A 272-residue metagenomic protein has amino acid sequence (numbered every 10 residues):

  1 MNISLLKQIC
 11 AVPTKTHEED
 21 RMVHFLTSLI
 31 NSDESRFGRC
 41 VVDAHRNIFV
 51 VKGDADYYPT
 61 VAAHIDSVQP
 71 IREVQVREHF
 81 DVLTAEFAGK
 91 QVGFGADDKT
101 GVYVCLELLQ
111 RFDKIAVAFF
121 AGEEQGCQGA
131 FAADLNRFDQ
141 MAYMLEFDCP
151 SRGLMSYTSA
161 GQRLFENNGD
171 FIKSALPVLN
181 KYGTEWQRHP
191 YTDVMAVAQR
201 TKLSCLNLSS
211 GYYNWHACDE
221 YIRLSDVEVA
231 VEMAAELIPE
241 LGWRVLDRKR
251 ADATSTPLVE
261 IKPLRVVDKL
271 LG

Functional and structural regions predicted by a protein language model:
L5-Q8, V12-D56: A non-catalytic alpha/beta surface segment that caps or lines the substrate-entry region of metallo-dependent hydrolase
S28, L106-Q110, A235-P239: Short glycine/serine- and small hydrophobic-enriched flexible loop segments
S32-D43, E78-D81, N180-W186: Short secondary-structure junctions
V51, A55-K114: Active-site metal-coordination/substrate-binding segment of hydrolases, especially metallo-dependent peptidases
Y58-A62, A142-E146, C205-N207: Short glycine-aspartate micro-motif
K90-F94, D98-N167, K181-Y182, W186-R188 (+1 more regions): Acidic/histidine-rich catalytic neighborhood of metal-dependent amide-processing enzymes
E185-A230: Zn-dependent metallopeptidase/amidohydrolase metal-coordination segment
N214-G272: His/Asp/Glu-rich mid-to-C-terminal helical/loop segments that flank catalytic regions of hydrolases
